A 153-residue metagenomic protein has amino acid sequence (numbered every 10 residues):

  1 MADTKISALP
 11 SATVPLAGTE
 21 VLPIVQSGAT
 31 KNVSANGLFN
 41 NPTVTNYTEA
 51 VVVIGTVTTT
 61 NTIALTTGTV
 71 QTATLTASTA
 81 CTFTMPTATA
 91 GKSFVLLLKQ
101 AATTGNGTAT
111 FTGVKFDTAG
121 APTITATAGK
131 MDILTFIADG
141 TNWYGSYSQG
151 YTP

Functional and structural regions predicted by a protein language model:
M1-P15, S78-M85, G113-P122: Extracellular/surface-exposed low-complexity repeats and stalk/linker segments enriched in Gly/Pro and small polar
M1-T4, S27, N41-T110, K130-D132 (+1 more regions): Exposed extracellular interaction/assembly regions and N-terminal maturation sites
T4-Y47: N-terminal low-complexity, intrinsically disordered "leader/linker" segments enriched in small/polar and basic residues
F39-T43, T118-T123: Short, surface-exposed linear segments at secondary-structure transitions and domain or protein termini
I124-A128: Short proline/glycine- and polar residue-rich coil/turn motifs
